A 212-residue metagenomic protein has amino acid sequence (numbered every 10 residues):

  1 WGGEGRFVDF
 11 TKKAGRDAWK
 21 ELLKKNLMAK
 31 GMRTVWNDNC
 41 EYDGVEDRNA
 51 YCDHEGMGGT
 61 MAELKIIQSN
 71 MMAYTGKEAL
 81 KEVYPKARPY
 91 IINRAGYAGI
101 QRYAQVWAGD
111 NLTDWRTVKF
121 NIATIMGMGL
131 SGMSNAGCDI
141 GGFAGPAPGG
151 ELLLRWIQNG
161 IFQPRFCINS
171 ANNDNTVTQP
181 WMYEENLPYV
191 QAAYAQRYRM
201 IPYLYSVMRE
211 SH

Functional and structural regions predicted by a protein language model:
W1-H212: Catalytic-domain carbohydrate-binding cleft regions of carbohydrate-active enzymes
